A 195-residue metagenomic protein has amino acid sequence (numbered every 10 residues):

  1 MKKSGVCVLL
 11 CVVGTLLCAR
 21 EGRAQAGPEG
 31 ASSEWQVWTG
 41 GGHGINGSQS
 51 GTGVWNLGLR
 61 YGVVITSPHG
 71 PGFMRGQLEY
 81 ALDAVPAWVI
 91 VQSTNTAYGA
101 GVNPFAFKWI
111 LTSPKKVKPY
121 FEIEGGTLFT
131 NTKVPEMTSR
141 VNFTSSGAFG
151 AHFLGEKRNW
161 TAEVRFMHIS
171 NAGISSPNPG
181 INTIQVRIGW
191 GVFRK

Functional and structural regions predicted by a protein language model:
R20-T66, N178-K195: Short glycine/proline- and aromatic-enriched beta-strand/turn motifs that initiate or cap beta-hairpins
G22-S33, T66-L78, T112-P119, L154-W160 (+1 more regions): Short loop/turn motifs that connect adjacent beta-strands in outer-membrane beta-barrel proteins
A31-S33, G51-L57, T96-N103, V117 (+2 more regions): Residues that define the transmembrane beta-barrel architecture of outer-membrane proteins
A31-T39, G76-A84, P119-G125, F143 (+2 more regions): Transmembrane beta-strands of outer-membrane beta-barrel proteins
T39-I45, V63, A84-I90, G125-N131 (+3 more regions): Transmembrane beta-strands of outer-membrane beta-barrel pores
I45-G47, Q92-T94, N131-M137, A172-S176: Extracellular loop and loop/strand-boundary signature of outer-membrane beta-barrel proteins
L57-N131: Gram-negative (and chloroplast) outer-membrane scaffold detector with strong preference for beta-barrel transmembrane
L59, F105-W109, G147-F149, V164 (+1 more regions): Membrane-embedded beta-strands of outer-membrane beta-barrel proteins, especially the hydrophobic/small aromatic
